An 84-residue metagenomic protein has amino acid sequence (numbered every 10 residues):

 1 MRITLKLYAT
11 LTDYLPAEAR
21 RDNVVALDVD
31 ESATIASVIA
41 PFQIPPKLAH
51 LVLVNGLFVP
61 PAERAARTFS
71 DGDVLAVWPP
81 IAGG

Functional and structural regions predicted by a protein language model:
M1-G83: Ubiquitin-like/PB1-type beta-grasp interaction modules and other compact soluble beta-rich domains
